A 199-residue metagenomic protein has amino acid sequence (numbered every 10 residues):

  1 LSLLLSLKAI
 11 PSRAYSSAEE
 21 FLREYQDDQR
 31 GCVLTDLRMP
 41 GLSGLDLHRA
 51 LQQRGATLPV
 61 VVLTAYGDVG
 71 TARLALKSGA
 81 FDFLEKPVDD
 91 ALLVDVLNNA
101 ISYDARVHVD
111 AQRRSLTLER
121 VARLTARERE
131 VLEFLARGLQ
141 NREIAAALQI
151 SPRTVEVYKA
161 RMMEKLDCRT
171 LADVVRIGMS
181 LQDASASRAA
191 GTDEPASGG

Functional and structural regions predicted by a protein language model:
A14-C32: Acidic, metal-coordinating helix/loop segments flanking the phosphotransfer/catalytic sites of two-component signaling
S16-S17, L42-R49: Acidic catalytic/metal-coordinating carboxylates
D36, T64: Active-site residues of response regulator receiver
M39: Receiver (REC) domain active-site loop signature in two-component systems and cognate sites in sensor histidine kinases
D68-G70, L84-L97, E143, A147: C-terminal output helix
Q140-D173: Recognition helix of helix-turn-helix DNA-binding domains
A160-G199: Basic, Lys/Arg-enriched C-terminal extension of HTH/homeodomain DNA-binding domains
